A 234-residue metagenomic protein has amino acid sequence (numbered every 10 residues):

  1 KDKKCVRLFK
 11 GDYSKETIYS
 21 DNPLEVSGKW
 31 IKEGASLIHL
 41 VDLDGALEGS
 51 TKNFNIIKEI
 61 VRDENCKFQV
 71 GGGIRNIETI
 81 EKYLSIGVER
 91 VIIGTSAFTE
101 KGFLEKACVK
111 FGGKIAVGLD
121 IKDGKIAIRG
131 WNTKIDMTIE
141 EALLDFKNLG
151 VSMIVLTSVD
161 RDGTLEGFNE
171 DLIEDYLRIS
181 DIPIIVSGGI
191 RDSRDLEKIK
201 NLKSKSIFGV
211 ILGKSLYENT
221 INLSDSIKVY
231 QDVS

Functional and structural regions predicted by a protein language model:
K1-K15, L84, V88-D162: Conserved anion-binding
W30, I38, Y83, V117 (+3 more regions): Conserved, mostly hydrophobic/aromatic
L37-N55, T95, V155-E166: Glycine-rich, proline-tolerant flexible connector loops at the mouths of alpha/beta enzymes
H39-D42, Q69, I92-I93, A116 (+3 more regions): Conserved beta-strand positions in the central sheet of alpha/beta enzyme cores
D44, K52-V109: Glycine/small-residue-rich loop that forms an oxyanion/phosphate-binding "nest" at active or ligand-binding sites
T51-K58, N132-E141, E166-D175: Charged helix-capping and loop-helix junction motifs
E64, F68-R90, D171-S206, S226: Catalytic cores of alpha/beta
G102-K110, K200-K203, I207-S234: C-terminal helical cap(s) of enzyme catalytic domains, especially alpha/beta-barrels
